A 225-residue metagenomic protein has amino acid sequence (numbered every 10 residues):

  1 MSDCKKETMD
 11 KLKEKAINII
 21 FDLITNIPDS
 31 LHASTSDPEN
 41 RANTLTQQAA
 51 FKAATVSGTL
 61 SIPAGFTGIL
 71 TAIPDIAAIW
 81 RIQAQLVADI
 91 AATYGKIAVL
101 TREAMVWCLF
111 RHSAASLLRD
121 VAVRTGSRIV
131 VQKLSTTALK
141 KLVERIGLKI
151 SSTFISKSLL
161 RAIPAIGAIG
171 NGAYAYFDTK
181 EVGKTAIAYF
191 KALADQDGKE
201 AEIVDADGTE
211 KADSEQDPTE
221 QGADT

Functional and structural regions predicted by a protein language model:
M1-P63, W80-T225: Terminal, membrane-proximal amphipathic helices and intrinsically disordered targeting/regulatory segments
T67, A72, I76-W80: Membrane-active, amphipathic/fusogenic segments and juxtamembrane/transmembrane anchors that bind or insert into lipid
